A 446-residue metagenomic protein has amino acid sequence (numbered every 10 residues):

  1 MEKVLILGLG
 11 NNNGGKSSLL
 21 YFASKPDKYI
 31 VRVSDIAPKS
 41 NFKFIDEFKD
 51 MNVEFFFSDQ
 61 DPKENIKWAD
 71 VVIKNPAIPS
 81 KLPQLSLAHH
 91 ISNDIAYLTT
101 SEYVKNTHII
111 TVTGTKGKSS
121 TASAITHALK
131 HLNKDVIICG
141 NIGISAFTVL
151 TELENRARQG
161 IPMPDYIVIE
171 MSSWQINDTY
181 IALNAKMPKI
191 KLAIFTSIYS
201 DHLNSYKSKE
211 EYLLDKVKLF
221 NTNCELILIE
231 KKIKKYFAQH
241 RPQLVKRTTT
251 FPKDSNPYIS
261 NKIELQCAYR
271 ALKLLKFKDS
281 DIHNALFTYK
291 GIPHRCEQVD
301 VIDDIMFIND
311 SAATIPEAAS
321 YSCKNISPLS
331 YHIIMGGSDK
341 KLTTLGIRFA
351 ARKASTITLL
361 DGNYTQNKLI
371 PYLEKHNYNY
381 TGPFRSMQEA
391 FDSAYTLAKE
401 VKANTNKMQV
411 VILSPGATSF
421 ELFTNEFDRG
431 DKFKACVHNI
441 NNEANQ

Functional and structural regions predicted by a protein language model:
M1-K25, Y29-T111, F287, R295-E297 (+2 more regions): Short, basic phosphate-binding NTP loop
K3, Y21, P257-A354: Nucleotide phosphate-binding/pyrophosphate-handling subdomain across enzymes that bind or process nucleotide phosphates
G10, A37-K39, I142, K232-I233 (+2 more regions): Residues in the short beta-alpha loop(s) of Rossmann-like NAD(P)-binding domains
F22, V72, V112, N141 (+9 more regions): Residue-level signal for inorganic ion chemistry
R32, I36-K39, I45-E47, L345-Q409: C-terminal helical cap/extension that packs against the catalytic core of soluble nucleotide-cofactor enzymes
L98-I142: Walker A (P-loop) phosphate-binding motif
Q159-S255, E421-E426: Flexible active-site lid/hinge loop adjacent to a nucleotide/diphosphate and Mg2+-phosphate binding pocket
P415-Q446: Glycine/aspartate-rich loop-and-adjacent alpha/beta segment that forms the canonical ThDP
